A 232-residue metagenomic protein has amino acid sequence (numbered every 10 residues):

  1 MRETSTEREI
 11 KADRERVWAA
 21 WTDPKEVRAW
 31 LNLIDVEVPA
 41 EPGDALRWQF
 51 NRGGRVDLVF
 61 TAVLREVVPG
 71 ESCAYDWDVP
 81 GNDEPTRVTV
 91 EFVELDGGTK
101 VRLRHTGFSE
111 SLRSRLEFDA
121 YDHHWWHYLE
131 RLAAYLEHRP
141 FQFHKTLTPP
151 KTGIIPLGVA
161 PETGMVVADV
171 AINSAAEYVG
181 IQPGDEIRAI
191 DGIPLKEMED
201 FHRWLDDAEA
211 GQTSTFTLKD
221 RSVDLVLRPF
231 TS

Functional and structural regions predicted by a protein language model:
E3, A74-A120: Beta-strand/loop substructures that line and gate deep hydrophobic ligand-binding cavities in soluble
S5-T6, A12, R16, P24-V59 (+2 more regions): Short beta-edge strand/loop motif at the mouth of beta-sheet-based domains
R8, F60-E66, R87-E94: Hydrophobic/aromatic beta-strand elements that line small-molecule binding cavities or substrate pockets in beta-rich
E110-L147: A conserved amphipathic terminal alpha-helix motif
A176-M198: Conserved PDZ fold ligand-binding element
R203-S232: PDZ-domain C-terminal substructure recognizer with occasional recognition of PDZ-binding tails
